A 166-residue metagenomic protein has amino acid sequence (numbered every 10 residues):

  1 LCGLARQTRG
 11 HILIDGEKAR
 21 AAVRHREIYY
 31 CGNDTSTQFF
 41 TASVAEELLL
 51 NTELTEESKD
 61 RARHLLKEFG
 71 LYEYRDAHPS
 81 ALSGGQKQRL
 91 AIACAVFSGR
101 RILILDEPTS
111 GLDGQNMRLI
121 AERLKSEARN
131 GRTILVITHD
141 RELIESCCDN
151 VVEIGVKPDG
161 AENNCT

Functional and structural regions predicted by a protein language model:
G10-R26: Conserved ABC transporter NBD signature motif
E57-Y74: Conserved ABC ATPase "signature" region
H78-L82, Q86: Conserved ABC ATPase signature
I92: Hydrophobic anchor residue at the start of the ABC signature
L103-D106: Catalytic Walker B motif of ABC-type/P-loop ATPase nucleotide-binding domains
D113: ABC-family nucleotide-binding domains
T138-H139: H-loop/switch region of ABC-family ATPase nucleotide-binding domains
